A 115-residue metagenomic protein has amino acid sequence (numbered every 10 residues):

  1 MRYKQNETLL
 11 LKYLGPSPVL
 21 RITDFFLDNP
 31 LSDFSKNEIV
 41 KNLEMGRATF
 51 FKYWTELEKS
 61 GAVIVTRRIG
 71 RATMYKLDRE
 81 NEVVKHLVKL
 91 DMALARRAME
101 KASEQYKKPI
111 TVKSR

Functional and structural regions predicted by a protein language model:
L9-V19, S35, T66-L90: Short, cationic-aromatic polyanion-contact patches
Y13, L27-L31: Short helix-capping/hinge SLiMs at alpha-helix to coil transitions
L20-F25: Pre-recognition alpha-helix immediately N-terminal to the DNA-recognition helix within helix-turn-helix or winged-helix
E38-N42: A short acidic, leucine-rich amphipathic alpha-helix
G46-T49: Short coil turns linking two alpha-helices in DNA-binding domains
W54-E56: Short, hydrophobic-biased segments on the C-terminal half of alpha helices that form "recognition helices"
E58-R68: A short, conserved structural fragment
E82-R115: Amphipathic alpha-helical dimerization/coiled-coil segments that flank or bridge DNA-binding/regulatory modules
